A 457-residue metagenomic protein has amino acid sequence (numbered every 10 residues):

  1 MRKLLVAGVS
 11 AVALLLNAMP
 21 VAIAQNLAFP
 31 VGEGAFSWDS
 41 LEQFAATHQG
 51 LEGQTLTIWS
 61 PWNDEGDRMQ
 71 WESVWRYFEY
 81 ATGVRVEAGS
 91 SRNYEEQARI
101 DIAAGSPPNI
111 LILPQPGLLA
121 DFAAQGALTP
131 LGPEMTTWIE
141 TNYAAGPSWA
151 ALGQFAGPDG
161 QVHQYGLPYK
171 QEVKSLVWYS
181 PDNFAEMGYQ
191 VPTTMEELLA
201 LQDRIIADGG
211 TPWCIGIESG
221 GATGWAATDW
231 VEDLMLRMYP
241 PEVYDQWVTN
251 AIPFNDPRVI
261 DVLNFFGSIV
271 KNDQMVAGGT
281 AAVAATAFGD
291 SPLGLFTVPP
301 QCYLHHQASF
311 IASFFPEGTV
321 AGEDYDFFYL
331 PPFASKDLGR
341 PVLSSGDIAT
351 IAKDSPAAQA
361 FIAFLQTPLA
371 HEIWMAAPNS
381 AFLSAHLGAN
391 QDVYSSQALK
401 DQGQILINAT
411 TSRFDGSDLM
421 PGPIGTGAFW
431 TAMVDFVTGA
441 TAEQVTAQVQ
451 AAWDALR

Functional and structural regions predicted by a protein language model:
Q25-G53, P116-S175, A226: Hinge/lid segment of periplasmic solute-binding proteins
Q25-T55, R76, A185, D392 (+1 more regions): Conserved C-terminal helix/tail region of periplasmic/extracytoplasmic solute-binding proteins
N26-F29, S73-W149, D182-T193, G294-F296 (+4 more regions): Extracytoplasmic "Venus flytrap"/periplasmic binding protein-like
E52-N63, V84-G89, I110, Y165 (+1 more regions): Short, well-ordered beta-strand elements
E95, I217-S219, P240-G318: Extracytoplasmic ligand-binding clamshell segments of periplasmic binding protein
I100-I102, P108-N109, E140-D182, D337-V342 (+2 more regions): A structural signal for short loop-to-beta-strand junctions that line the ligand-binding cleft of periplasmic/secreted
A103, F310, P316-A381: Extracytoplasmic/periplasmic substrate-recognition and gating elements
A156-Y169, S175, L199-I252: Extracytoplasmic/periplasmic solute-binding protein
